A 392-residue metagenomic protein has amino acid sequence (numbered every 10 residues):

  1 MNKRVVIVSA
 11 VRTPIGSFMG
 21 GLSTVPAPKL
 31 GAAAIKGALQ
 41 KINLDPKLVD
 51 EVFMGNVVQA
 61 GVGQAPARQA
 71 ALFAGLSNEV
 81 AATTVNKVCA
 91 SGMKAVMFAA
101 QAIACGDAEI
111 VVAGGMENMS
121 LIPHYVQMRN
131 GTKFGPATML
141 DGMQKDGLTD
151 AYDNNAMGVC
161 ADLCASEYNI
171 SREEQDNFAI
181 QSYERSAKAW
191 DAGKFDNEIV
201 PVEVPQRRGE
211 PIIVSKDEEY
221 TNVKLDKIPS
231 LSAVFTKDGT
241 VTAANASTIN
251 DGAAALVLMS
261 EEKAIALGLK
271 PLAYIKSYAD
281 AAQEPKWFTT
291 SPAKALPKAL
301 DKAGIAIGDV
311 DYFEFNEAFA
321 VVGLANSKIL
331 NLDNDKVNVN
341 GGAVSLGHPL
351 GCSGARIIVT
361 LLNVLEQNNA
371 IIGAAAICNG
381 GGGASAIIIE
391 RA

Functional and structural regions predicted by a protein language model:
M1-P26, V223-T289, K294, V359-T360 (+2 more regions): Condensing-enzyme catalytic core mediating Claisen C-C bond formation in acyl metabolism
M1-V62, P66-A74, A81, L163-R172 (+5 more regions): Conserved active-site "lid/cap" helical segment
R12-T13, T24-A33, K41, E174-E261 (+2 more regions): N-terminal extracellular/periplasmic Venus flytrap/periplasmic-binding protein-like
N56-I110, A151-A156, N222-T248, I329-R356 (+2 more regions): Conserved catalytic cysteine-centered active-site region of acyl-thioester-dependent Claisen-condensing enzymes
K87-E117, A165-K194, A255-E262, S327 (+2 more regions): Active-site-proximal alpha-helical scaffold in enzymes
I110-L163: Flexible glycine-/small-residue-enriched beta->alpha junction loops that bind anionic phosphate/pyrophosphate groups
V159-D162, F195-E198, Q206, K276-S345: Active-site pocket-lining segment
